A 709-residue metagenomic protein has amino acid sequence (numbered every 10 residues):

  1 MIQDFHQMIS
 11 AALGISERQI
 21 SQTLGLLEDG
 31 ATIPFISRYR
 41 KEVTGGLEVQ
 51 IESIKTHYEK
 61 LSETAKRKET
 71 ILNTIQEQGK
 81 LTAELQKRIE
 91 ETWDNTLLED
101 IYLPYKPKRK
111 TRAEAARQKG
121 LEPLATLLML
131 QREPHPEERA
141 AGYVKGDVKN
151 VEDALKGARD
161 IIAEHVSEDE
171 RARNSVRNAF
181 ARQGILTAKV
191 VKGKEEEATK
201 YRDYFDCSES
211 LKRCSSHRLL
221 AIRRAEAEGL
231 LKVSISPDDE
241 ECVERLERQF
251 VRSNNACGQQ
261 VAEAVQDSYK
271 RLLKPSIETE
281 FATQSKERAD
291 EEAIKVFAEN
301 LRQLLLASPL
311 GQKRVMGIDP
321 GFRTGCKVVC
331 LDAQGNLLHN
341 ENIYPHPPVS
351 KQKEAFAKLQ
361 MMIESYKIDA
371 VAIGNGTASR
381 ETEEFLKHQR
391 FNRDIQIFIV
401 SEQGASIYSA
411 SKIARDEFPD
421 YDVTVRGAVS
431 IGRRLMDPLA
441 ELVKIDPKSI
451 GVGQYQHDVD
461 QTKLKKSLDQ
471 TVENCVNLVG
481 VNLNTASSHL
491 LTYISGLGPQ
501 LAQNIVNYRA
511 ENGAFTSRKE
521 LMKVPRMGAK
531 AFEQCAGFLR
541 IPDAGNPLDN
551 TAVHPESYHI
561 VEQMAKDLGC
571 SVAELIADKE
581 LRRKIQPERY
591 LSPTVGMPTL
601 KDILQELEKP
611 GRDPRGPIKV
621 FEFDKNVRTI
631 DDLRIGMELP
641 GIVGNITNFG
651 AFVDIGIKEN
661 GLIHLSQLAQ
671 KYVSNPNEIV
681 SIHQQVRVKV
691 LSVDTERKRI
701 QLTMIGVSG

Functional and structural regions predicted by a protein language model:
M1-S21, E28: Generic start-of-chain signal for non-secretory N-termini
I2-F5, T56-L81, E90, D416-A514 (+5 more regions): Long, highly charged, low-complexity intrinsically disordered interaction regions that mediate electrostatic DNA/RNA
G25-E28, P104, A115-Q118, A221-A225 (+15 more regions): Replace "in large, NTP-powered and nucleic-acid-processing enzymes" with "in large, NTP-powered factors and other
Y39-K41, M129, D238, P320 (+11 more regions): Short, ordered loop/turn segments at secondary-structure junctions
Q50-S53, K60, T64-G317, R323-Y421 (+1 more regions): Duplex nucleic acid-engaging cores and interfaces of nucleic-acid transaction enzymes
T74, E99-I101, A225-D238, R248-L273 (+2 more regions): Structured, non-catalytic alpha/beta "coupling" segments that mediate domain-domain communication and provide generic
N178-I185, I318-F322, G376-E381, V400-I407 (+5 more regions): A glycine-rich phosphate-binding loop feature that marks nucleotide/adenosyl-phosphate handling sites
I541-G709: Single-stranded RNA-binding regions, centering on S1/OB-family and related RNA-binding modules
